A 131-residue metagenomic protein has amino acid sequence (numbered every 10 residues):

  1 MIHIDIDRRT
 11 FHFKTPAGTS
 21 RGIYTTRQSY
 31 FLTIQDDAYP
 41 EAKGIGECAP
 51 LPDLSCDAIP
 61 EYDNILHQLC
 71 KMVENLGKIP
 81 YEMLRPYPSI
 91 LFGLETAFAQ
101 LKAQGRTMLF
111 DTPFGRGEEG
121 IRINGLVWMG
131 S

Functional and structural regions predicted by a protein language model:
M1-S131: N-terminal capping/lid subdomain adjacent to the active-site entrance of alpha/beta enzymes
